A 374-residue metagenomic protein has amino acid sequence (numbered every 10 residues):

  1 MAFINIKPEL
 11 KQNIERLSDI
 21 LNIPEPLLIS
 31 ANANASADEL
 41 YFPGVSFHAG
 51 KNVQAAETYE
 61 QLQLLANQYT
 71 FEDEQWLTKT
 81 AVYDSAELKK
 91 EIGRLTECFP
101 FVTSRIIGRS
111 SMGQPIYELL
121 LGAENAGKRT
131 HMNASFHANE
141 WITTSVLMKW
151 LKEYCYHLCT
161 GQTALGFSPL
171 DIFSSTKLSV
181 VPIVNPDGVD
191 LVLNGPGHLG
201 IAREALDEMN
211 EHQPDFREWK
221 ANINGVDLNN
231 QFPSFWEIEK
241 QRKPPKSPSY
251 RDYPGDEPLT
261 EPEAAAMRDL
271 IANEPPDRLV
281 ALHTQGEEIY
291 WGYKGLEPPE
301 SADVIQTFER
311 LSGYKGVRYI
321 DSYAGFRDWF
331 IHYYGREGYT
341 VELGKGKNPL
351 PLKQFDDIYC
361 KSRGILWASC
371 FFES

Functional and structural regions predicted by a protein language model:
F3-N5, R16-D19, I23-Q63: Extracellular LysM carbohydrate-binding repeats and other cell-envelope/extracellular binding modules
N13-I14, P24, L88, T143-W150 (+3 more regions): Stable alpha-helical elements in mature extracytoplasmic
I14, Q75-Y83, F136-H137, D252-E257 (+1 more regions): Second-shell loop/turn segments in exported
L27, S46, K51-I116: Short glycine- and acidic-rich boundary segments immediately preceding or forming the N-terminal edge of structured
I107-R109, L121, A134-F136, V181-P186 (+4 more regions): Active-site-proximal beta-strand/loop segments in catalytic clefts of secreted hydrolases
Q114-I116, A123-R129: Proline/glycine-enriched tight loop/beta-turn segments at coil->beta junctions that connect or precede beta-strands
I142, K149-L151, C155-Y290, P298: Active-site/substrate-binding loop(s) of hydrolase catalytic cores
F235-S374: Metallocarboxypeptidase
